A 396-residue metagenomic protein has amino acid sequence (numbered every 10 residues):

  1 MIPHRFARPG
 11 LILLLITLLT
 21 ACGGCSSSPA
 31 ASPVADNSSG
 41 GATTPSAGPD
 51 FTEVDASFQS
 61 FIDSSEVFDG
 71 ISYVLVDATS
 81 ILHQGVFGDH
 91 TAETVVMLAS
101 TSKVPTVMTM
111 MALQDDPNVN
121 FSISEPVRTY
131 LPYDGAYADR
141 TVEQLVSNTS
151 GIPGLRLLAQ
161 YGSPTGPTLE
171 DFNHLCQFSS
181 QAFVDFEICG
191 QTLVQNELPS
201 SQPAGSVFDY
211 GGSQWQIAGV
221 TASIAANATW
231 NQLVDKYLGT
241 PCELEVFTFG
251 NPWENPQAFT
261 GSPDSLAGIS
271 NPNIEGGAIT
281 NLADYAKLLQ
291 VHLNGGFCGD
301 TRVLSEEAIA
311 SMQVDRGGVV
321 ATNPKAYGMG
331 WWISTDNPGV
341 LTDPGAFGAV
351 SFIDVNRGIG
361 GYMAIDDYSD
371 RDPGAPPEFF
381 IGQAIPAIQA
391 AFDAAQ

Functional and structural regions predicted by a protein language model:
M1-L11: Bacterial N-terminal signal peptides that target proteins for export
I12-I16: Hydrophobic helical h-region of N-terminal Sec-dependent signal peptides in bacterial secretory/periplasmic proteins
L19-G24: C-terminal motif of bacterial Sec signal peptides marking the signal peptidase cleavage site
C25-A35, G40, P45-G85, E93-T94 (+4 more regions): Catalytic loop of the DD-peptidase/beta-lactamase superfamily, centered on the K-T-G motif and neighboring
S65-D69, G88-L145, P199-S213, N273-G276 (+1 more regions): Short active-site loop at a secondary-structure junction that contains or immediately precedes the catalytic residue(s)
A78-T79, M97-N120, L145, Q195-E197 (+4 more regions): Alpha-helical scaffold elements that line and support the substrate/ligand-binding pocket of soluble hydrolases
Q84-V86, R156-N255, P272-A286: Catalytic-site signature segments of enzymes, centered on catalytic residues
M97, T101, L113-Q160, V220 (+1 more regions): Active-site helix/loop module of the DD-peptidase/beta-lactamase fold, centered on the serine-lysine SxxK catalytic
